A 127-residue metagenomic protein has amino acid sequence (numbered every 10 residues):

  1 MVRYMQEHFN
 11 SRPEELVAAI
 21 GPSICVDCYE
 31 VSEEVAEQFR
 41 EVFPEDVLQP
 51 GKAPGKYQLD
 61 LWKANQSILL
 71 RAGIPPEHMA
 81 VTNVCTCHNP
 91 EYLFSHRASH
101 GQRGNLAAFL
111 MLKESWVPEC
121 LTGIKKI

Functional and structural regions predicted by a protein language model:
M1-I127: Active-site microenvironment for binding and transforming phosphate-containing groups
